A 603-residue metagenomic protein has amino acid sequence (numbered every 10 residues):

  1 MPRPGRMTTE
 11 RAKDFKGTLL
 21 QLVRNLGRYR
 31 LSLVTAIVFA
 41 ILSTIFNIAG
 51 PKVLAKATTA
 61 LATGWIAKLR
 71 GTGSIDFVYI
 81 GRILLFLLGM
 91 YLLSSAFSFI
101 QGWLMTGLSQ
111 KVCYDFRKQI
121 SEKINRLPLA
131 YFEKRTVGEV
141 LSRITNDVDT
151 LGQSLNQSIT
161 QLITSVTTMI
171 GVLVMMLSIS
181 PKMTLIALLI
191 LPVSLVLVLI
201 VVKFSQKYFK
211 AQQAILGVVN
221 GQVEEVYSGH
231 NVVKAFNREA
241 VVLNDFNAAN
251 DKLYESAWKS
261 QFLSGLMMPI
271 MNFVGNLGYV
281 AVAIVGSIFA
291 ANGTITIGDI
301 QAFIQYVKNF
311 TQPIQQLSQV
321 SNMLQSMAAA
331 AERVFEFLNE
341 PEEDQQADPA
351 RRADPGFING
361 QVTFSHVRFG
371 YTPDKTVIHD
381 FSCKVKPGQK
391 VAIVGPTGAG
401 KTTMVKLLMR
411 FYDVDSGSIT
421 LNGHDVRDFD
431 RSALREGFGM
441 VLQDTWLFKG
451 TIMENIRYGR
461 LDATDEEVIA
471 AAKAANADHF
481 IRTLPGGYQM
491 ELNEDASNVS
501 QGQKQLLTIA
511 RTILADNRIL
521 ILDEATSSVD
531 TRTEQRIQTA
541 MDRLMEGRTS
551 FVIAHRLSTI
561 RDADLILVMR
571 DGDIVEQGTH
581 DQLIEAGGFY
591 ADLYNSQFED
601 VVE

Functional and structural regions predicted by a protein language model:
P2-E10, Q110, K118-S142, N146-V148 (+8 more regions): Short intracellular "coupling" helices and adjacent cytoplasmic loop segments at the cytosolic face of multi-pass
G17-T18, L26, M105, N125-M169 (+1 more regions): Juxtamembrane loop-to-helix connectors within ABC transporter transmembrane domains
R28, L129-A130, V148-L155, I159 (+6 more regions): An intracellular "coupling" helix at the cytosolic face of ABC transporter transmembrane type-1 domains
R28, S32-I45, Q157-A211, V282-I295 (+1 more regions): Transmembrane helices of ABC transporter permease
L33-F97, S178-K182, G293-I297: Transmembrane helix-loop-helix hairpins at lipid-water interfaces of multipass membrane proteins, especially the type-1
I41-A49, Y91-F99, L151-S154, S158-I170 (+5 more regions): Hydrophobic alpha-helical transmembrane bundles that constitute the permease/transmembrane domains of multi-pass
G64, M175-L189, K259-R333, F337-L338: Helix-loop-helix
P355-E603: ABC-type nucleotide-binding domain
